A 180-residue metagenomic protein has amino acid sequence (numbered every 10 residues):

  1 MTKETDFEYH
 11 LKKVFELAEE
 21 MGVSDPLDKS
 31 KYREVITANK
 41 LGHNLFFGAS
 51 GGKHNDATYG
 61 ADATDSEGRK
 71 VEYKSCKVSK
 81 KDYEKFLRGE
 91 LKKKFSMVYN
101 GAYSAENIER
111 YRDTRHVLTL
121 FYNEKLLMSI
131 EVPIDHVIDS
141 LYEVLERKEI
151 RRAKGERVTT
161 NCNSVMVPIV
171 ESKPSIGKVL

Functional and structural regions predicted by a protein language model:
M1-K70, K74-L180: Nucleic-acid endonuclease domains
